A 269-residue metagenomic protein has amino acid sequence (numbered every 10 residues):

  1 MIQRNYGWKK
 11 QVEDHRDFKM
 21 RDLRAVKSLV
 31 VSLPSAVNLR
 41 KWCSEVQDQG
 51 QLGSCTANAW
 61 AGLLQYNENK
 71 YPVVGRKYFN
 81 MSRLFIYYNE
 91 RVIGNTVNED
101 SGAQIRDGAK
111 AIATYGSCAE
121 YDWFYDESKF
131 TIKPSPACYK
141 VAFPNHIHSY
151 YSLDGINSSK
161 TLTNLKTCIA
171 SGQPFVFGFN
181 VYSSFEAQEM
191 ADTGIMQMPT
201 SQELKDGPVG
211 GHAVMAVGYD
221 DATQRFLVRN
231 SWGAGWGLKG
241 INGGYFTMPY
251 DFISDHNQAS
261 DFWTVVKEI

Functional and structural regions predicted by a protein language model:
I2-Q11, L23, V30-S35, K41 (+4 more regions): Predominantly the structural core of cysteine protease catalytic domains
R16-R24: A general recognition-element feature
V37-Q51: Asp/Glu-centered strand-loop micro-motifs enriched in Gly/Pro and often flanked by an aromatic residue
L52-T56: Active-site nucleophile and cofactor-binding loops and adjacent substrate-binding regions of central metabolic enzymes
L63-V92: Active-site-surrounding "flap" and adjacent substrate/cofactor-binding loops of secreted or lumenal enzymes, prototyped
